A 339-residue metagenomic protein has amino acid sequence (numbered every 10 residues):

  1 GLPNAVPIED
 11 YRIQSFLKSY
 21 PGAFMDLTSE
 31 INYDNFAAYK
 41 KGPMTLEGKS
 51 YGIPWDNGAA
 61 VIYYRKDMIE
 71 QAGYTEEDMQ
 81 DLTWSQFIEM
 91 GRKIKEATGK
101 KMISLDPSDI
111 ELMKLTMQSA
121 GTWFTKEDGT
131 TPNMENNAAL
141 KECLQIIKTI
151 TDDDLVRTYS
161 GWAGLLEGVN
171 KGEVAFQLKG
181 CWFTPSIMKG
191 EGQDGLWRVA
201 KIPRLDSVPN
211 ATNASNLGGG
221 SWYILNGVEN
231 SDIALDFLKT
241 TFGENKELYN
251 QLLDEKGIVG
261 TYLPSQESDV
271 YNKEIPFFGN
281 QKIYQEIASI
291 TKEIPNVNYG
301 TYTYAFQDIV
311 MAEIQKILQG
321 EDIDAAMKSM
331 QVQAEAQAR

Functional and structural regions predicted by a protein language model:
G1-I8, G22-A23, K171-G180: Alpha-to-beta junction loops
G1-S15, E76, A163, D206-P209 (+5 more regions): Conserved N-terminal structural module of periplasmic/extracytoplasmic solute-binding proteins
I8-V61, I88-M90, L115-M117, R198-K201 (+1 more regions): Hinge/lid segment of periplasmic solute-binding proteins
Y11, L82-I88, T158-K171: Short helix-initiation/N-cap motifs at beta->coil->alpha
G22, P185, G220-Y304: Mature extracytoplasmic/periplasmic domains
K49-W55, A60, E70, S85-P132 (+2 more regions): Extracytoplasmic/periplasmic solute-binding protein
I88-K93, G129-Y159, I202: Glycine-centered hinge/linker elements that transmit conformational signals in sensory and ligand-binding systems
W197-Y223: Periplasmic-binding protein-like
